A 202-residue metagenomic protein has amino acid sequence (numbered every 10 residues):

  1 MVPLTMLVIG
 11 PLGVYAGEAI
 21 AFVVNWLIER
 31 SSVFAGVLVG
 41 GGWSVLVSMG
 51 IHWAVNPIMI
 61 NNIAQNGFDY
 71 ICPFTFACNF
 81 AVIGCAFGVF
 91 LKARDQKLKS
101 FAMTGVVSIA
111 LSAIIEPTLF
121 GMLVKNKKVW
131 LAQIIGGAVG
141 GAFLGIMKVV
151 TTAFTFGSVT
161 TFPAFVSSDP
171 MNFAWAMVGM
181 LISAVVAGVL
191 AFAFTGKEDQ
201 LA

Functional and structural regions predicted by a protein language model:
M1-V47: Core mid-bundle transmembrane helix pairs that form the ion/substrate translocation pathway in diverse multi-pass
L4-I9, G13, L46, G84 (+6 more regions): Alpha-helical membrane-inserting segments
L4-T5, G42-L46, I71, A77 (+2 more regions): Hydrophobic alpha-helical transmembrane segments of multi-pass membrane proteins
T5, V39-H52, I63-N66, I109-S112 (+1 more regions): Transmembrane alpha-helix interface/packing and boundary motifs in multi-pass membrane proteins, characterized by
I20, G50, F80: Conserved hydrophobic/aromatic pocket- or pore-lining residues that grip, position, or stack substrates in active sites
V24-L38, N66-F74, R94, D169-A174: Membrane-interfacial loop-to-helix junctions in multi-pass transporters
E29, V33, I58-N61, P117-A202: Transmembrane alpha-helical segments and their short flanking loops that form helix-hairpins/helix-helix interfaces
N56, I60-G137: Helix-loop-helix junctions within the multi-pass membrane cores of secondary transporters/permeases
